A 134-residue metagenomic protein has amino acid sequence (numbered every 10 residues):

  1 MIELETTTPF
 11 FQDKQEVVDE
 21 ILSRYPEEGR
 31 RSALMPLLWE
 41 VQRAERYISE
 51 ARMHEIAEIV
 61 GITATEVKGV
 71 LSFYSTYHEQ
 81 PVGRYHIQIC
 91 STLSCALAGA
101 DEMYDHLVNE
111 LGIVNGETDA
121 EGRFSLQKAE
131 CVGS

Functional and structural regions predicted by a protein language model:
M1-S134: Signature of N-terminal electron-transfer/Fe-S-associated modules in redox systems
